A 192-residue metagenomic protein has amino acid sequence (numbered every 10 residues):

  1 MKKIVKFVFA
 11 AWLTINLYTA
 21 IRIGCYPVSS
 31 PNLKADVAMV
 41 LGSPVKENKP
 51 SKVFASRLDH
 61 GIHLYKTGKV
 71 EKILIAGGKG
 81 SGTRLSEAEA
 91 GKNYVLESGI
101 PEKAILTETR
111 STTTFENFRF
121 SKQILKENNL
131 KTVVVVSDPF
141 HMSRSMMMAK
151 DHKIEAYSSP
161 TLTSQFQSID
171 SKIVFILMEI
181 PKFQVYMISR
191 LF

Functional and structural regions predicted by a protein language model:
K2-K6, K172: Membrane-water interface of alpha-helical transmembrane segments
V5-A20: Hydrophobic membrane-insertion alpha-helices, especially the h-region of bacterial N-terminal signal peptides
L17-C25, Q184-L191: Structural signature of transmembrane alpha-helix termini at the membrane-water interface
A20-L177: A structural signal for short, hydrophobic/glycine-enriched beta-strand patches
I169-F192: A transmembrane-helix-recognition feature enriched in membrane-embedded lipid enzymes and envelope glyco-/phospholipid
